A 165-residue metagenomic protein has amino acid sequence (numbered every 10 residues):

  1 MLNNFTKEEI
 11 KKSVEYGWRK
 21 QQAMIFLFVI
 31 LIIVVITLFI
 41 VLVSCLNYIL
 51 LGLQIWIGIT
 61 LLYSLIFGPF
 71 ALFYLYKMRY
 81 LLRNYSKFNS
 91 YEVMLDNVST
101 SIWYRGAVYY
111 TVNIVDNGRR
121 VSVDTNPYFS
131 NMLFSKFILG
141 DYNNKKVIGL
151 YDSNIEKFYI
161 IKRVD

Functional and structural regions predicted by a protein language model:
M1-K12: Short, charged cytosolic
N3, Y91-D96, V121-T125: Generic detection of short hydrophobic beta-strand segments and adjacent strand-loop junctions
K11-Y85: Alpha-helical transmembrane spans
V14-W18, M78-L82, Y91, V112 (+2 more regions): Extended low-polarity, hydrophobic cluster-rich segments
I55, N84-N89, N117-R119, N143 (+1 more regions): Exposed regions on extracellular, virion, or secretory-pathway luminal proteins
Y85-G106: Structural detector for short beta-strands of small beta-barrel domains
W103-F129: OB-fold (S1/OB) nucleic-acid-binding surfaces
Y128-D165: A membrane-cytosol interface segment of integral membrane proteins
